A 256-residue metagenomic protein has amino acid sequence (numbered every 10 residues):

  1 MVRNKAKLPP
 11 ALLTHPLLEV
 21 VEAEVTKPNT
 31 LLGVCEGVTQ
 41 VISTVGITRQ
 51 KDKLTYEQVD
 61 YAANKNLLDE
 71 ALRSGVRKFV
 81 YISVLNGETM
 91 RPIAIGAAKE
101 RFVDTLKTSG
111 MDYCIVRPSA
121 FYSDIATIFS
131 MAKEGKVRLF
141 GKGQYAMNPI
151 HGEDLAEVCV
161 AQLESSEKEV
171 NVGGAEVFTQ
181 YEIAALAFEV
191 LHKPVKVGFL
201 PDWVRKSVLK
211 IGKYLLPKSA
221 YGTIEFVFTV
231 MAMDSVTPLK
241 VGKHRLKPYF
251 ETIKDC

Functional and structural regions predicted by a protein language model:
V2, A6-N66, E70-R73, E88: NAD(P)H-binding glycine-rich loop region in Rossmannoid oxidoreductase-like domains and their noncatalytic homologs
A6-A11, P28, S74, L85-V195 (+1 more regions): Oxidoreductase cofactor-interface core, primarily capturing Rossmann-like NAD(P)-dependent enzymes
P28, L32, L68, G152-L163 (+1 more regions): Short, amphipathic alpha-helical "lid/cap" segments that border enzyme active or binding sites
G37, A161, E189, T252-D255: Residues within well-ordered alpha-helical secondary structure of globular protein domains
G75-F79: Active-site loop of short-chain dehydrogenase/reductase
D202-C256: A hydrophobic C-terminal alpha-helical subdomain
